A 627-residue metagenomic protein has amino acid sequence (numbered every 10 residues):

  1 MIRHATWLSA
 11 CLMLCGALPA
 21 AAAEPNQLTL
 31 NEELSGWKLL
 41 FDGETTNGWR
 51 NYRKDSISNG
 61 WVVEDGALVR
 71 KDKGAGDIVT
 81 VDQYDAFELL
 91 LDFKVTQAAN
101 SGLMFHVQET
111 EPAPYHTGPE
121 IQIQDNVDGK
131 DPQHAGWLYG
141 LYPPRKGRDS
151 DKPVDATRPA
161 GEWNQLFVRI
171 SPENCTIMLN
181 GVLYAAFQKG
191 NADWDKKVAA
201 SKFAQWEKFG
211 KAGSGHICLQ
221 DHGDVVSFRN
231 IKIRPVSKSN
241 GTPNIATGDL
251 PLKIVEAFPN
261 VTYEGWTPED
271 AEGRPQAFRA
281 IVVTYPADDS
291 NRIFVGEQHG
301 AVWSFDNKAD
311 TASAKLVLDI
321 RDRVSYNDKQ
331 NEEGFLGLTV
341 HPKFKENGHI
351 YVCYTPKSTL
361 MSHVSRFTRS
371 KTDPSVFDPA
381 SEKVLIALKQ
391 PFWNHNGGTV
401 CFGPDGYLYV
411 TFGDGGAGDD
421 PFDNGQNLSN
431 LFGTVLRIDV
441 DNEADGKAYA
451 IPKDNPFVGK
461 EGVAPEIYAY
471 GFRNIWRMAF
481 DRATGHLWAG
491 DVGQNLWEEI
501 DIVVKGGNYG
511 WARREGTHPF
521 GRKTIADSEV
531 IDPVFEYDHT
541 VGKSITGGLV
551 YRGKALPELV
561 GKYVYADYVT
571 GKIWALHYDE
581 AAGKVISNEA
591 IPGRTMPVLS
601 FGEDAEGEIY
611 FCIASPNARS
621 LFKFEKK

Functional and structural regions predicted by a protein language model:
A22-S239: Carbohydrate-interacting regions of secretory-pathway proteins
E88, N100-H106, S239-D419, R477-F480 (+4 more regions): Acidic, Gly/Ser/Thr-rich repeat motifs that build Ca2+-stabilized beta-propeller blades
F105-V127, V182-A186, H299-V302, D310 (+4 more regions): Short edge-strand/loop segments of extracellular domains
P159, Q276, N331, W393 (+4 more regions): Conserved loop/turn at the beginning of each blade in beta-propeller domains
K238-W266, P374-D378, D445-K460, R513-V530: Blade/loop signatures of beta-propeller domains
V364-T372, G425-V440, V503-V504: Beta-propeller blade signature
T411-L431, W497-E499: Short, conserved, GDST-rich strand-edge loop motifs in beta-rich repeat architectures
F472, G583-A605: Conserved blade-ending motifs and adjacent loop-strand segments that build the rim/top face of beta-propeller domains
